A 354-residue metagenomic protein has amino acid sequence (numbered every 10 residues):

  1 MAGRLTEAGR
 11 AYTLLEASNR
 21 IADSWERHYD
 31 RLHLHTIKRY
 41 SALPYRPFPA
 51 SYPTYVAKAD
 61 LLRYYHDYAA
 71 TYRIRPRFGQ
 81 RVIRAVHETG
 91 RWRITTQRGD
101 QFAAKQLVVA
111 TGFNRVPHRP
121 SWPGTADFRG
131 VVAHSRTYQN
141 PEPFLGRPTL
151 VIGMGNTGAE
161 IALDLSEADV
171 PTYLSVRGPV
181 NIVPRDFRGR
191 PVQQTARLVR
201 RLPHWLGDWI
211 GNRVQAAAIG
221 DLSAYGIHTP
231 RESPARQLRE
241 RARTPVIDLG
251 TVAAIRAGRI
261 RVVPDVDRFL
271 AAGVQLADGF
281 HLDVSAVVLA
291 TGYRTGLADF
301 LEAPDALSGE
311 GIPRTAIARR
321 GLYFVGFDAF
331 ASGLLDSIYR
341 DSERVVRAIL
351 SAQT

Functional and structural regions predicted by a protein language model:
M1-S24, P53-N156, E160-T354: Flavin (primarily FAD) cofactor-binding/catalytic cores of flavoenzymes
R20-P47, R75: Redox-cofactor-proximal catalytic regions of oxidoreductases
P47-P53: A short acidic, helix-capping loop that chelates divalent metal ions and anchors anionic groups
